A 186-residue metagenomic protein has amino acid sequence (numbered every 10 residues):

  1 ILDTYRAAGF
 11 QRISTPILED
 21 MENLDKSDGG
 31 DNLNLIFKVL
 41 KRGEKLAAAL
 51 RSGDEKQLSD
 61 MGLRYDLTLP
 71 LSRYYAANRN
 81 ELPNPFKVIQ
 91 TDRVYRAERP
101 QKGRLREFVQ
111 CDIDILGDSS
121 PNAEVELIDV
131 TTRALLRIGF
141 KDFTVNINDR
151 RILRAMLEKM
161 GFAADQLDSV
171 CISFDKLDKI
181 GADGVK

Functional and structural regions predicted by a protein language model:
I1-K186: Extended, charged alpha-beta segments that form solvent-exposed binding/catalytic grooves in nucleic-acid-handling
